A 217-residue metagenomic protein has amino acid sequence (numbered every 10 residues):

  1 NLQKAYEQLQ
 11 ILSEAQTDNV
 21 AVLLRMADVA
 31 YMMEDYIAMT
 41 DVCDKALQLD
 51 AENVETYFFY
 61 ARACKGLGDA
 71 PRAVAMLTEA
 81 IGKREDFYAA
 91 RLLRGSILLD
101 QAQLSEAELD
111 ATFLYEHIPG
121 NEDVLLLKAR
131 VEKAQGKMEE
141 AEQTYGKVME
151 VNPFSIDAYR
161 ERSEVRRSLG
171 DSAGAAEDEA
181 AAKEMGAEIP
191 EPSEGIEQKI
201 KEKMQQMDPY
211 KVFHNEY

Functional and structural regions predicted by a protein language model:
I11-L12, K45-A46, E79-A80, F113-L114 (+2 more regions): Canonical positions in the second alpha-helix
A15, L49, K83, H117 (+2 more regions): Structural marker of alpha-solenoid helical repeat scaffolds
V20-A21, V54-E55, Y88-A89, E122-D123 (+2 more regions): Helix-start (N-cap) detector for alpha-helical repeat units in TPR-like alpha-solenoids, especially tetratricopeptide
M32-M33, G66-L67, D100-Q101, A134 (+2 more regions): Register position in tetratricopeptide repeats
S172-Y217: Terminal, low-structured helical/coil segments at or just beyond the last alpha-helical repeat
